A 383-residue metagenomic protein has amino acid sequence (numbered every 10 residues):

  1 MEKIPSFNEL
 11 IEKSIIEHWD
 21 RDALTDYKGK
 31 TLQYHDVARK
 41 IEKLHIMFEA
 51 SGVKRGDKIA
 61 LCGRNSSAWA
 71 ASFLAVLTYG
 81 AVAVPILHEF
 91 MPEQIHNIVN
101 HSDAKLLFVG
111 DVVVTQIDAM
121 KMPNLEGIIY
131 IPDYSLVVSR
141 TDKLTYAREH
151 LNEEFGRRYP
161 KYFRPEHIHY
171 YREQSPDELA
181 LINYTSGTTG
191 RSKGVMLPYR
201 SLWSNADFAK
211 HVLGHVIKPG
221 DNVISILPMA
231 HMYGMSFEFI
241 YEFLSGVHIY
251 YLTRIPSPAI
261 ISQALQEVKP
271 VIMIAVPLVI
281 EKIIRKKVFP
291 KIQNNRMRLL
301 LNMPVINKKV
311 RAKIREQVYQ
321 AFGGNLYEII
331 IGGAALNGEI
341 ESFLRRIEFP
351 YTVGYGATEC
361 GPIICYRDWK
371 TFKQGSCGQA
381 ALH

Functional and structural regions predicted by a protein language model:
K3, E12, D22-G52, D57-S66 (+3 more regions): Conserved AMP-binding/adenylate-forming core of the ANL superfamily
L10, S51, T78-R157: Structural core segment of the AMP-binding/adenylate-forming
W19-D20, E149, E153-Y184, R191 (+1 more regions): Conserved pre-ATP/AMP-binding loop-to-beta segment of ANL
Q33-H35, Y171-R172, A180-A206: Conserved AMP-binding A3 loop
K58, R64-V84, H88-P92, N100-L106 (+4 more regions): A short helix-loop-beta submotif of the ANL/AMP-binding
G63-S66, L87-E89, H96, I226-M232 (+1 more regions): Conserved AMP-binding
W203-N222, A230-E316, N325, P350: Conserved AMP-binding/adenylation subdomain of ANL enzymes
Y250-L252, I329, L336-H383: Conserved ATP-binding loop and adjacent catalytic segment of the adenylate-forming AMP-binding
